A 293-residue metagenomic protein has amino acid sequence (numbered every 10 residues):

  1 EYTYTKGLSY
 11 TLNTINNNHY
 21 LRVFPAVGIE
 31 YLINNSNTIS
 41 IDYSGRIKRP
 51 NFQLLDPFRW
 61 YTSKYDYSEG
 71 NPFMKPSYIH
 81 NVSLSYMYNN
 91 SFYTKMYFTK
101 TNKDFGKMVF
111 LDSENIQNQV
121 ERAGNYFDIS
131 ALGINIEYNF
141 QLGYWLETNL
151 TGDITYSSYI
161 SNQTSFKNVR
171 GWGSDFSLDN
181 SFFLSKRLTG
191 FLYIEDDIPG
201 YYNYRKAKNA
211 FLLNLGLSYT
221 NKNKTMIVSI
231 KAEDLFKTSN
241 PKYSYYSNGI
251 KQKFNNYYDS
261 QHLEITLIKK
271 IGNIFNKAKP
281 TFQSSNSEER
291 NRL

Functional and structural regions predicted by a protein language model:
E1-K6, Y43-R49, F58-R59, N90 (+7 more regions): Transmembrane beta-strands of outer-membrane beta-barrel pores
E1-N13, Y20-A26, W145-Y156, D175-P199: Surface-exposed extracellular loop regions of Gram-negative outer-membrane beta-barrel proteins
T14-L21, T62, P72-P76, G124-S130 (+3 more regions): Replace "Gram-negative outer membrane beta-barrel proteins" with "bacterial and organellar outer membrane beta-barrel
V27-Y31, V82-Y88, I134-F140, I154 (+4 more regions): Residues on the lipid-exposed face of transmembrane beta-strands in outer-membrane beta-barrel proteins
S36-I39, N90-M96, Y144-T148, K186-L192 (+3 more regions): Repeated loop/turn-to-beta-strand initiation elements of outer-membrane beta-barrel proteins
I47-N102, Q119-L132, Q141, Y258-Q261: Outer-membrane beta-barrel signature, preferentially recognizing the C-terminal barrel domain of Gram-negative
K75, T94-T151, S158-D175: Outer membrane beta-barrel strand-and-loop segments of large Gram-negative receptors, especially TonB-dependent
N221-L293: C-terminal beta-signal and adjacent terminal beta-strands/loops of Gram-negative outer-membrane beta-barrel proteins
